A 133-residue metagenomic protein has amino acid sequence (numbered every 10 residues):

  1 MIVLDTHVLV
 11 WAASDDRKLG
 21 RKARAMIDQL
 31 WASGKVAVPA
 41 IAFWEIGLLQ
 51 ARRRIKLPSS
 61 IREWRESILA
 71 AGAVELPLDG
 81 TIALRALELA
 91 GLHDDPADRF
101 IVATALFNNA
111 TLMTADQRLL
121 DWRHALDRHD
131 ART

Functional and structural regions predicted by a protein language model:
M1-V38, R52-E66, A70-A71, N108 (+2 more regions): Short, well-structured N-terminal submotif of metal-dependent ribonuclease cores
D5, E45, D98, D116: Acidic active-site catalytic centers that drive phospho-/nucleotidyl reactions and related ester hydrolyses
V8, A42, I82, I101 (+1 more regions): Alpha-helix capping/helix-boundary segments
P39, L78, A97, A115: Replace "coordinates the UDP/GDP/TDP-sugar" with "coordinates nucleotide-activated sugar donors
A40, E63-G91: Acidic catalytic patch
L87-L89, H124-R128: Phosphate-binding/catalytic loops
P96-M113: Acidic, metal-associated active-site segment
